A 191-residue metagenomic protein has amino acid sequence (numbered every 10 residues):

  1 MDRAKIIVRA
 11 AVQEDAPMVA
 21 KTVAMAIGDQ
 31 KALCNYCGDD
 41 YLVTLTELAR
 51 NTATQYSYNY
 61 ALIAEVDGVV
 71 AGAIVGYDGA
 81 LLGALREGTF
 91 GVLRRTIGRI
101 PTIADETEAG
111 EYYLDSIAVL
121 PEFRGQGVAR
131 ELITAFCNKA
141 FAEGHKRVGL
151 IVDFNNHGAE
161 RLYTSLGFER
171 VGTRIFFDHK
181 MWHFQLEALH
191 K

Functional and structural regions predicted by a protein language model:
I7-K21, A32-L33: A short beta-loop-alpha structural element at the N-terminal edge of CoA-dependent acyl/N-acetyltransferase catalytic
A11, I117-V119, V152: Hydrophobic adenine-recognition pocket in adenosine-nucleotide-binding enzymes
I27-A49, R94-T96: Conserved GNAT-fold acetyl-CoA-binding loop/helix
D39-A61, E65-D67, A71: Active-site rim helix/loop that mediates acceptor-substrate recognition in acyltransferases
I63, V69-D78, Y113, A118: Conserved beta-strand in the GNAT
A80-Y112, S116: Conserved acyl-donor/pantetheine-binding loop and adjacent beta-alpha core of acyl/acetyltransferases and related
E111, K146-E160, S165-L166, G172-K191: C-terminal "cap" of GNAT-fold acetyltransferases
V119, G125-A142, R161-S165: Conserved acetyl-CoA-binding loop-helix of GNAT-fold acetyltransferases
